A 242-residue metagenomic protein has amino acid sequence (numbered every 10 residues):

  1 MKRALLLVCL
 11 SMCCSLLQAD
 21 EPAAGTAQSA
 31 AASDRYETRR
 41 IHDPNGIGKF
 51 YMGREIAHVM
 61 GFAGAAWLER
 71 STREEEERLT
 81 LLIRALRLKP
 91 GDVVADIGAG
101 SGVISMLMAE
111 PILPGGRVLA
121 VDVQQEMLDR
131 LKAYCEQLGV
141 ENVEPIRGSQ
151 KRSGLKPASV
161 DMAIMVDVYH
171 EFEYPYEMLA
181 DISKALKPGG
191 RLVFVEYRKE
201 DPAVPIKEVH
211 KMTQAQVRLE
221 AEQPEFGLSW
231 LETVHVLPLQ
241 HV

Functional and structural regions predicted by a protein language model:
L7-S15: Bacterial N-terminal signal peptides
Q28-A95: Class I SAM-dependent transferase core
A95, A99-R152: Class I SAM-dependent methyltransferase SAM/SAH-binding core
A109, Y176-R191: A short glycine-rich, Lys/Arg-flanked "PGG" loop and its adjoining helix->strand segment in the class I
S153-M162: A short acidic, Gly/Pro-enriched loop at the edge of an enzyme's catalytic core that lines a small-molecule cofactor
D161-Y176: A short SAM/SAH-binding and catalytic strip from SAM-dependent methyltransferases
R191-R218: Conserved class I S-adenosyl-L-methionine
G227-L239: Conserved S-adenosyl-L-methionine
